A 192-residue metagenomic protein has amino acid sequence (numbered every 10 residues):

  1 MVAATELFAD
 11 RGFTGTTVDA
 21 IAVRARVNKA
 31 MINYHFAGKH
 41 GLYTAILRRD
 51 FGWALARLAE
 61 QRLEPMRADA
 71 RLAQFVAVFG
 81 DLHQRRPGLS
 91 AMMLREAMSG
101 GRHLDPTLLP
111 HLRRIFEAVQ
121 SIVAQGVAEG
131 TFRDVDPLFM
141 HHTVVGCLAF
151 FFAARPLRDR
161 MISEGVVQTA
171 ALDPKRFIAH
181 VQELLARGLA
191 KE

Functional and structural regions predicted by a protein language model:
A3, L7-G41, A45-I46: Helix-turn-helix
D10-T14, P65, R86, E129: Short coil/turn segments at alpha/beta junctions that flank glycine-rich nucleotide-binding fingerprints
R48-W53: Short, basic, alpha-helical segments at the C-terminal edge of helix-turn-helix-like DNA-binding modules
A59-A91, P137-V144, K175-I178: Hydrophobic alpha-helical connector segments
A70, P106-H111, V127-T143: All-alpha amphipathic helical-bundle segments outside canonical DNA-binding/catalytic cores that form hydrophobic
R71, Q84-P106, R155-S163: Amphipathic alpha-helical segments used for helix-helix packing
V78-D81, R85, R113-R133, C147-E192: C-terminal peripheral helix-coil segments that are non-catalytic and often amphipathic
